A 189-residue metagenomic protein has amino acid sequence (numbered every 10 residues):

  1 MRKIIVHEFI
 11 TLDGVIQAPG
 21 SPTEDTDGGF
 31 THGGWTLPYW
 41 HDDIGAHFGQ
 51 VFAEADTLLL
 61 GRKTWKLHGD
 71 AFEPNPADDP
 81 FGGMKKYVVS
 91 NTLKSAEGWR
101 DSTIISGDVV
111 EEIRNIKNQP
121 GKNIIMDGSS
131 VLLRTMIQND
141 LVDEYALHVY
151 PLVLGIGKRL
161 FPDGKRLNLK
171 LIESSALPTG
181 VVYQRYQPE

Functional and structural regions predicted by a protein language model:
M1-E189: Enzymes that bind and transform nitrogen-containing heteroaromatic metabolites
